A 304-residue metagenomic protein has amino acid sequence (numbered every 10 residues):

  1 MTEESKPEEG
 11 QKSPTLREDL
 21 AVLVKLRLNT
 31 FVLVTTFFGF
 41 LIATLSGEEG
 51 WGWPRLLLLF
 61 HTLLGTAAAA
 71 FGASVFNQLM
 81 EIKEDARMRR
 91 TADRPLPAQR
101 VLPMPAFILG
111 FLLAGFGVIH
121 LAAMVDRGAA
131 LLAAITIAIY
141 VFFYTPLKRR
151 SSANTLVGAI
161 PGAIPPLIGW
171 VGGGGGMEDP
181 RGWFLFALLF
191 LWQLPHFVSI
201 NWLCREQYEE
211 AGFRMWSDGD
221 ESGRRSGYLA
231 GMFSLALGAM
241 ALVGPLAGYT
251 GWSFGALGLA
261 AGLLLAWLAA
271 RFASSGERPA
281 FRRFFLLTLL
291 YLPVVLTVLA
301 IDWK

Functional and structural regions predicted by a protein language model:
T2-T15, M80-V101, V198-R225: Cytosolic, membrane-interface loops and tails of multi-pass inner-membrane proteins
V34-G39, R94-P95, V157-G173, G223-R225 (+1 more regions): Small-residue-rich segments of transmembrane alpha-helices in multi-pass membrane proteins, especially helix faces
V34-I42, S46-I82, A114-V118, R127 (+2 more regions): Membrane-embedded alpha-helical segments that form the functional core of polytopic membrane enzymes, especially those
G52-L57, A159-N201, R205-E206, E210 (+1 more regions): Functional transmembrane core segments of multi-pass inner-membrane proteins
A67-V75, A138-P146, A187-R205, G238 (+1 more regions): Transmembrane alpha-helical segments that form the membrane-embedded catalytic/substrate-channel core of multi-pass
I82, R90-A130, E221-L246: Multi-pass membrane catalytic core of lipid/isoprenoid biosynthesis enzymes
P103-G174: Intramembrane alpha-helical segments
A266-V294: Interfacial loop-to-transmembrane junctions
